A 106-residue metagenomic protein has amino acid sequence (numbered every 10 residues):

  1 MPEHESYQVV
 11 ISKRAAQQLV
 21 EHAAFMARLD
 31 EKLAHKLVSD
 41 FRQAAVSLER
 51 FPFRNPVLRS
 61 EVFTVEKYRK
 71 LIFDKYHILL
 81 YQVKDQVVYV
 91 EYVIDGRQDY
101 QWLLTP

Functional and structural regions predicted by a protein language model:
M1-D40: Arg/Lys-rich, positively charged N-terminal/basic patches that mediate binding to nucleic acids
A23, A27, E49, F53-P56: Secondary-structure transition/hinge residues
E31, V46, R50-F53, Y76 (+1 more regions): Generic structural signal for secondary-structure transition and capping sites
H35-K36, P56-S60, W102: Short, hydrophobic secondary-structure boundary micro-motifs
R42-A44: Short beta-edge strand/loop motif at the mouth of beta-sheet-based domains
F53-D85: Basic/aromatic recognition patch in beta-strand/loop cores that engages polyanionic ligands
F73-I78, Q82-P106: Enriched for short, Lys/Arg-rich terminal
